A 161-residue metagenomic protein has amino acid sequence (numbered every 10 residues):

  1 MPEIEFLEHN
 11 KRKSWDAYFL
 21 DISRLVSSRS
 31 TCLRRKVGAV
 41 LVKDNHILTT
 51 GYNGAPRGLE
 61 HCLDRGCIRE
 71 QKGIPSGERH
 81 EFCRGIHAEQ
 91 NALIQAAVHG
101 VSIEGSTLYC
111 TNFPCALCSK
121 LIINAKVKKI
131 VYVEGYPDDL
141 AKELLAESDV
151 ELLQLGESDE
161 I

Functional and structural regions predicted by a protein language model:
M1-I161: Zinc-dependent deaminase catalytic domain
